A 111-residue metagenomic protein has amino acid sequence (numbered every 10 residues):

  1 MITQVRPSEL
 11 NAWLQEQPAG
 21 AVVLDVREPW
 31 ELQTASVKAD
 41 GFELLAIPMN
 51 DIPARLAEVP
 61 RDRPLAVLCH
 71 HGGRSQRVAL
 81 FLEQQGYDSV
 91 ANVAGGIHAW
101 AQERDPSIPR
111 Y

Functional and structural regions predicted by a protein language model:
M1-V22, P29-P64, G73-Y111: Rhodanese-like catalytic fold shared by cysteine-dependent sulfurtransferases and DSP/PTP-type phosphatases
V67-C69: Short, surface-exposed ligand- or partner-binding patches at beta-edge/loop junctions that are enriched in aromatics
